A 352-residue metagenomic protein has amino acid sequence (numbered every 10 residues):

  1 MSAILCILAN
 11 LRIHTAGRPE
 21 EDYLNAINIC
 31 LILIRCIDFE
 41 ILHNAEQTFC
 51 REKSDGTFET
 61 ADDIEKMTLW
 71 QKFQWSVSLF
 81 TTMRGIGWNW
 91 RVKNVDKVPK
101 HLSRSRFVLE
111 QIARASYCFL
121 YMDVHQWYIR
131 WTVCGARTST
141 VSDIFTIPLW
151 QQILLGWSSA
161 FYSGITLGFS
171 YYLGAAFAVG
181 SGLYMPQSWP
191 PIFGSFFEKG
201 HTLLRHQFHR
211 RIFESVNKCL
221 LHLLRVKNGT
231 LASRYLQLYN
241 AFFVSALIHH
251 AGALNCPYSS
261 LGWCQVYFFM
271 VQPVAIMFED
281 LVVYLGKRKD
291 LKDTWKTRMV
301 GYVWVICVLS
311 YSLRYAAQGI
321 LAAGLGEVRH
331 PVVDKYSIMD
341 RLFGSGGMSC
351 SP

Functional and structural regions predicted by a protein language model:
M1, A9-N25, W127-S158, K227-N228 (+3 more regions): Membrane-lumen (extracellular) interface motif
M1, M83-P99, F107-A136, H201 (+3 more regions): Generic hydrophobic segment detector
S2-A9, N28-I37, I112-H125, I153 (+7 more regions): Hydrophobic alpha-helical cores of multi-pass transmembrane domains in eukaryotic membrane proteins
A9-T15, L33-N44, F278-V283, Y336-R341: Juxtamembrane membrane-interface segments at transmembrane alpha-helix termini
H14-I147, G156-Y171, A175, G180-S181 (+2 more regions): Intramembrane catalytic core of multi-pass membrane enzymes that act on lipidic substrates
I37, I41-A45, Y128, S181 (+9 more regions): Eukaryotic basic, amphipathic alpha-helical target segments in cytosolic regions
K53, T60, T68, P99 (+9 more regions): Serine/threonine-rich low-complexity intrinsically disordered regions
L167, Y171, A175-L254, D290-P352: Membrane-interfacial catalytic/cofactor-binding modules of polytopic membrane enzymes
